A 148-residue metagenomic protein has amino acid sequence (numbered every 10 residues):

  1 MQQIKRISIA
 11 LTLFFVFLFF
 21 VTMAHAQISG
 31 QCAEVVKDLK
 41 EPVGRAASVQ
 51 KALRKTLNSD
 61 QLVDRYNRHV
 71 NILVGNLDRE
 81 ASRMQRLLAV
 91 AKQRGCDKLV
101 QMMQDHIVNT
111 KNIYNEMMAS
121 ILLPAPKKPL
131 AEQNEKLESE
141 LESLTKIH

Functional and structural regions predicted by a protein language model:
Q2-L11: Bacterial N-terminal signal peptides that target proteins for export
A10-F20: Bacterial N-terminal signal peptides
V21-I28, R83-V90, L137: Secretory-pathway extracellular proteins and peptide precursors enriched for disulfide-bonded cysteines
A24-I72, S143-I147: Immediate post-signal-peptide N-terminus of mature secreted/exported proteins
V35, V49, L87-L88, M103 (+1 more regions): The feature captures the hydrophobic core positions of alpha-helical coiled-coils
H69-P124: Long, amphipathic, charge-rich alpha-helical segments that form helical bundles/coiled-coils
N115, A131-E132: Mature extracytoplasmic or organellar-lumen-exposed domains after removal of signal/transit peptides
E132-H148: Short, low-complexity, Pro/Ser/Thr/Gly-rich segments in the mature regions of secreted, periplasmic
